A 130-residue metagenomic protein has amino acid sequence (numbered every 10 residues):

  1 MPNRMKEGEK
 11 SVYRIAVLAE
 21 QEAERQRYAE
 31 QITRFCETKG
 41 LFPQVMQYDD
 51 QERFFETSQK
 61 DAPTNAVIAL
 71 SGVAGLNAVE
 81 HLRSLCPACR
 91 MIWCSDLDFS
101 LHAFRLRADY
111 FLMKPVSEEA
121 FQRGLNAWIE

Functional and structural regions predicted by a protein language model:
M1-A16, E24-A29: Non-catalytic signal-transmission and effector/linker regions of two-component phosphorelay proteins
G8-S11, S58-T64, S84-L85: Flexible, charged surface loops at secondary-structure boundaries
R14, Q44, R90: Residues at the starts of beta-strands that form the adenosine-phosphate
A19: Conserved acidic carboxylate
E22-M46: Two-component/phosphorelay signaling modules centered on CheY-like receiver
Q47-N65: Acidic, metal-coordinating helix/loop segments flanking the phosphotransfer/catalytic sites of two-component signaling
T64-I129: CheY-like receiver
